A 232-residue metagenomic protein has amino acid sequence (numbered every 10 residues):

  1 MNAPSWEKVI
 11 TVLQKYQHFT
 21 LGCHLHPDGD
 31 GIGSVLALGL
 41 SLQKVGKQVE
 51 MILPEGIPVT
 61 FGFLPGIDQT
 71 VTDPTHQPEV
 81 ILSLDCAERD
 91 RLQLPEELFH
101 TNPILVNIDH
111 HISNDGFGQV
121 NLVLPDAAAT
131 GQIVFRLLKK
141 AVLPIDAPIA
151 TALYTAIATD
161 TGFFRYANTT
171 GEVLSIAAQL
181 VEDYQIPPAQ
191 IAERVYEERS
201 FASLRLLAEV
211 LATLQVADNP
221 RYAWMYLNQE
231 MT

Functional and structural regions predicted by a protein language model:
M1-E7, L98-L105, P125-V134: An acidic intrinsically disordered interaction segment
N2-L25, G31-G62, Q77-V80, T159-T232: Hydrophobic helix-and-loop "lid/oligomerization" segment in the mid-to-C-terminal part of catalytic domains
A3-K8, A87-E88, L137-K140: Short, motif-level signal for alpha-helix interfacial/capping segments enriched in acidic residues and aromatics/proline
V12-L13, P74-T75, E97-H100, N114-D115 (+3 more regions): Solvent-exposed alpha-helices and their adjacent loops that cap or buttress functional pockets in soluble metabolic
L38-G39, L98-T101, V123-L124, S175: Glycine-rich, phosphate-binding/catalytic loops in enzymes
P65-V120: Active-site cofactor/cluster-binding pocket
I108-A178: Short alpha-helices
